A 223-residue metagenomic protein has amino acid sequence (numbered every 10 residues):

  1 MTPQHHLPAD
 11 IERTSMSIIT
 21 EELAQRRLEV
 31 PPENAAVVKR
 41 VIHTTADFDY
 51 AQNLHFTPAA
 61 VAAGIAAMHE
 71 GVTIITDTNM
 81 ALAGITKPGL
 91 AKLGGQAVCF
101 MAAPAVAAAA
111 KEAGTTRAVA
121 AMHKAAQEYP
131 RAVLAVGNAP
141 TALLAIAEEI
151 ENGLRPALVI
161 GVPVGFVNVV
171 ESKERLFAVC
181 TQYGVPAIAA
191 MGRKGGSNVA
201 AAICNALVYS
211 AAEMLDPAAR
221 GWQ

Functional and structural regions predicted by a protein language model:
M1-T73: Electropositive, gly/pro-rich neighborhoods at or near active sites that engage anionic ligands
I18-E29, T44-F48, A67-G71, P88 (+4 more regions): Change "in soluble alpha/beta enzymes" to "in soluble alpha/beta proteins
A51-A105: Active-site cofactor/substrate anionic-group-binding motifs, chiefly glycine- and Lys/Arg-rich phosphate-binding loops
D77, V159-G161, I203: Buried hydrophobic positions in well-ordered alpha/beta secondary-structure cores of metabolic enzymes
A81-G84, P140-I146, F166-V170, G196-A200: Short glycine/serine/threonine-rich phosphate/pyrophosphate-binding segments that cradle anionic phosphate groups
L90-Y129: Long, charge-dense
E128, A142-V159, P163, N168-E171 (+1 more regions): Feature captures the catalytic cores and cofactor-binding loops of soluble hydro-lyases/lyases that act on carboxylate
V167-Q223: C-terminal functional extensions of proteins
